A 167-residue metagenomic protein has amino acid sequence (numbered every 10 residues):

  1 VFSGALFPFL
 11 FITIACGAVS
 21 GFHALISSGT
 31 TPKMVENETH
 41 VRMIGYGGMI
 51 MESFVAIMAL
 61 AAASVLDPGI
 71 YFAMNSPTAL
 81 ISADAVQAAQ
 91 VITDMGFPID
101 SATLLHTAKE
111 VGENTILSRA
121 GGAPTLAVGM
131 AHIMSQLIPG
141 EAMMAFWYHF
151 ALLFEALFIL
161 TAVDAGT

Functional and structural regions predicted by a protein language model:
V1-S20: Helix-loop-helix junctions that connect adjacent transmembrane segments in multi-pass membrane transporters
F2-G4, L137-A142: Helix-boundary and loop/linker segments of multi-pass membrane transporters
I14-H40, I44-M49, L60-V65: Helix-loop junctions at the membrane interface of multi-pass solute transporters
C16-V35, M95-L126, A145-T167: Membrane-helix boundary/coupling elements in multi-pass transport proteins
I50-G129: Extracellular/periplasmic helix-exit of transmembrane alpha-helices
A131-Q136: Membrane-interface interhelical connector segments
